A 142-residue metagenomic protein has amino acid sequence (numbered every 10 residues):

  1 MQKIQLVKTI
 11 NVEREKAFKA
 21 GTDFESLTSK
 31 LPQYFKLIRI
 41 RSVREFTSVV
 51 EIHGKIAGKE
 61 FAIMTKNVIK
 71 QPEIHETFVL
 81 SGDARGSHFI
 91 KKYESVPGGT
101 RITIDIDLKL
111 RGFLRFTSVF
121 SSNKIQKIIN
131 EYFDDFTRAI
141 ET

Functional and structural regions predicted by a protein language model:
M1-E45: Hydrophobic ligand-binding cavity/cleft-lining segments
M1-N11, F35, V96-R101, D134 (+2 more regions): Hydrophobic-ligand-binding modules of eukaryotic lipid transfer/binding families
Q2-V7, T47-V49, A62, H88 (+1 more regions): Intrinsic-disorder/low-complexity, polar/charged segments enriched in Ser/Thr/Lys/Arg/Asp/Glu/Gln
K8, K30, Y34, E51-G54 (+3 more regions): Amphipathic alpha-helical hairpins
A17-G21, L27, V50, N67 (+3 more regions): Hydrophobic pocket/interface hotspot
G21, S48-V50, Q71-T77: Short Pro/Gly-enriched beta-strand edge/turn motifs at strand-loop
K55-G99: Hydrophobic-ligand binding "helix-grip"
L108-T142: A conserved amphipathic terminal alpha-helix motif
